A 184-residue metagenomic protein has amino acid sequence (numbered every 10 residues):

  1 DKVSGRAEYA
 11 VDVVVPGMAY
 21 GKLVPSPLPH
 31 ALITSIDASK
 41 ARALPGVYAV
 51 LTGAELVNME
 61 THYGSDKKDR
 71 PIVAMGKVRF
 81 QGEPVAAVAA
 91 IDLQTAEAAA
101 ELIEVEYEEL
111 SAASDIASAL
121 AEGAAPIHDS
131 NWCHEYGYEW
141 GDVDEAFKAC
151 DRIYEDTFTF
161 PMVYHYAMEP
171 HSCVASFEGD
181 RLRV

Functional and structural regions predicted by a protein language model:
D1-V184: Structural alpha/beta core scaffold segments of enzyme domains
